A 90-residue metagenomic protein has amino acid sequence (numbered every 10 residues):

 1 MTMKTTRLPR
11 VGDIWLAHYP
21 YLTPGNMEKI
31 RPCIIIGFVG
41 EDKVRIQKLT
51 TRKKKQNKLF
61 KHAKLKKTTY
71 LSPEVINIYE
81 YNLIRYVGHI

Functional and structural regions predicted by a protein language model:
K4-L8: Short, surface-exposed secondary-structure edge patches
V11-G12: Loop/turn positions that initiate beta-strands
P20-P24: Short, charged beta-turn/beta-strand-edge "cap" motif at the junction between a beta-strand and an adjacent loop
N26-K64: Compact nucleic-acid interaction/catalytic patches
H62-I90: C-terminal terminal-subdomain/extension
